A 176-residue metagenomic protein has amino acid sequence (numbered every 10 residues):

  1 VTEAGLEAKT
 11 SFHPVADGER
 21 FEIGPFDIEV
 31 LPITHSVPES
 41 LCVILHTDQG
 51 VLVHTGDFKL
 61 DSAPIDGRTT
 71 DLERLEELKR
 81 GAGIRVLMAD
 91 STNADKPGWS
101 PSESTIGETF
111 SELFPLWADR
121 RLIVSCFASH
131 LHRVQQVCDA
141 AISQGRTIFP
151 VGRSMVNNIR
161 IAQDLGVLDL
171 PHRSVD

Functional and structural regions predicted by a protein language model:
V1-D176: His/Asp/Glu-rich metal-coordinating catalytic cores of metallo-dependent phosphodiesterases/hydrolases acting on
